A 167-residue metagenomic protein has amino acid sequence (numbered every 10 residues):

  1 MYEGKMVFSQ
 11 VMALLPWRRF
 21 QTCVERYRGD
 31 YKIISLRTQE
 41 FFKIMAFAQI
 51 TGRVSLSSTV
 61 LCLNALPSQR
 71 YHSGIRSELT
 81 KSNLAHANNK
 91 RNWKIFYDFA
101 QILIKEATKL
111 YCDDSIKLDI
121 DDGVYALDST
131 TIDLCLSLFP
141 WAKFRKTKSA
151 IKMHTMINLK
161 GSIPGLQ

Functional and structural regions predicted by a protein language model:
M1-Q167: Conserved, well-structured functional cores that handle cations and Mg-NTP chemistry
